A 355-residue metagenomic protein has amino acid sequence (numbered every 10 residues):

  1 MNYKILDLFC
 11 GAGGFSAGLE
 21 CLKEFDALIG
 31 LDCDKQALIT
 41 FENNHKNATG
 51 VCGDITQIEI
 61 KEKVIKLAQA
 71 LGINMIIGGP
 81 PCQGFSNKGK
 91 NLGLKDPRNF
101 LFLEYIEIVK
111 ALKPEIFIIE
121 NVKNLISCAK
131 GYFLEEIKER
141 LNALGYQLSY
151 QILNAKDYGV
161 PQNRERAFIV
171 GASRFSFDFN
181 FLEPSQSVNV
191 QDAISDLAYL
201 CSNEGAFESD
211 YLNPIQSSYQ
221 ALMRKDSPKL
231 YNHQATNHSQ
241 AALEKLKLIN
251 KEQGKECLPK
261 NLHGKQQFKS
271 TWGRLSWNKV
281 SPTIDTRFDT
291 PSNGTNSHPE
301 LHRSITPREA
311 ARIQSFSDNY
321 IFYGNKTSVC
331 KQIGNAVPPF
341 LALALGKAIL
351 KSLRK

Functional and structural regions predicted by a protein language model:
M1-Y3, R354-K355: Short, Lys/Arg-enriched, disordered terminal segments
N2-K113, K123-S127, Y132-E135: Core alpha/beta nucleotide-donor-binding catalytic domains of modification enzymes
K35, L103, G131-E135, V188 (+5 more regions): A structural signal for well-ordered alpha-helical segments within the folded catalytic domains of diverse enzymes
K46, P80-P81, P114, P161 (+2 more regions): Proline-centered helix-kink/hinge sites
I65-L71, Q83, N87-K265: Class I S-adenosyl-L-methionine
S217-K355: C-terminal target-recognition/interaction regions appended to catalytic cores
